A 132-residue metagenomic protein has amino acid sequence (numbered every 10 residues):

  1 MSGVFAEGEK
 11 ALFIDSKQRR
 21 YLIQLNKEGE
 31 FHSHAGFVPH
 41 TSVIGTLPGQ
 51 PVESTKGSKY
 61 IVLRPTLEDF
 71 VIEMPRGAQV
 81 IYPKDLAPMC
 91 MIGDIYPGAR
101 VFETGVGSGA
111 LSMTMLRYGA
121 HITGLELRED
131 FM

Functional and structural regions predicted by a protein language model:
M1-R64: N-terminal auxiliary segments of SAM/dcSAM-dependent transferases
G3, I72-A87: Conserved SAM-binding loop and adjacent beta-strand
Y82, G107-S108: Conserved SAM/SAH-binding loop
K84-V101, S112: Short internal alpha-helix immediately C-terminal to a glycine-rich phosphate-binding loop in Rossmann-like
Y96-G107, T123: Conserved class I S-adenosyl-L-methionine
S108-A120: Conserved SAM-binding loop of SAM-dependent methyltransferases across substrates and taxa, primarily the Class I
R128: Conserved SAM/SAH-binding beta-strand->alpha-helix loop
M132: Short alpha-helix immediately C-terminal to the canonical SAM-binding loop
